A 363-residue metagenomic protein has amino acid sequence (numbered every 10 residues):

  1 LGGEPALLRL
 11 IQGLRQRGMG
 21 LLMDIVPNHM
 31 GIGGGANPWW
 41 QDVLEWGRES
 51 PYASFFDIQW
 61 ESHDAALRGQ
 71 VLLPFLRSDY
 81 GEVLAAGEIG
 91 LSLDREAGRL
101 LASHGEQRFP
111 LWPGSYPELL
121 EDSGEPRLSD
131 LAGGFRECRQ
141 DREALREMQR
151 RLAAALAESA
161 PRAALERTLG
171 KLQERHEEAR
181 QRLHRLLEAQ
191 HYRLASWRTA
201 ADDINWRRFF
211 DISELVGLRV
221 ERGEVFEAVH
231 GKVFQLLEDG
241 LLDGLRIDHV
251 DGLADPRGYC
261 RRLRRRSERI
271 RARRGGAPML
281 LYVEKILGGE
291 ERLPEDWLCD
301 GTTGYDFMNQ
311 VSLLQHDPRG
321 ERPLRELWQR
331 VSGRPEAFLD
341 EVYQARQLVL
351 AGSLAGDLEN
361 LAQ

Functional and structural regions predicted by a protein language model:
L1-L22, V26-G244, D251-Q363: Alpha-amylase-like alpha-glycosidases and glucanotransferases acting on alpha-linked glucans and related
